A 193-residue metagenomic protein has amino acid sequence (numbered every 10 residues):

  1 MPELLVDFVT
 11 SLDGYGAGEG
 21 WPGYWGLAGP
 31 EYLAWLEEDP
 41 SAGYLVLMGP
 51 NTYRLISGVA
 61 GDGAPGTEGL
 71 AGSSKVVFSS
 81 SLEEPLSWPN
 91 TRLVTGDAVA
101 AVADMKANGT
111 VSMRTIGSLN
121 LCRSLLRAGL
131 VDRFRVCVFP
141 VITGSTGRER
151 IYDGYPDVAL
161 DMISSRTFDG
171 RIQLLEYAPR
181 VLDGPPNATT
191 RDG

Functional and structural regions predicted by a protein language model:
M1-G193: Enzymes that bind and transform nitrogen-containing heteroaromatic metabolites
